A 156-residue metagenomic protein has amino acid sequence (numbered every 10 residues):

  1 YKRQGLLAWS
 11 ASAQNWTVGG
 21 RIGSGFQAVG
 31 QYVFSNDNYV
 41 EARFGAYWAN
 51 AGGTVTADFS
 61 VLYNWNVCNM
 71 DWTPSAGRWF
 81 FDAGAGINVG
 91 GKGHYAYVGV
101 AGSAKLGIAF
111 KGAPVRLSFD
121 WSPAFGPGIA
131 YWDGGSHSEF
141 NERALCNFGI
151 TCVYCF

Functional and structural regions predicted by a protein language model:
Y1-Q4: Conserved small/polar residues in nucleotide/adenosyl-binding loops
L6-N50, T54-D58, C155: Short glycine/proline- and aromatic-enriched beta-strand/turn motifs that initiate or cap beta-hairpins
N15, A46-N50, G91, D133-E139: Extracellular loop and loop/strand-boundary signature of outer-membrane beta-barrel proteins
F34-F119: Gram-negative (and chloroplast) outer-membrane scaffold detector with strong preference for beta-barrel transmembrane
F59-N64, R143-F156: Outer-membrane beta-barrel "beta-signal"
A96, F140-A144: Short, well-structured alpha-helical patches and their helix-loop capping segments that border functional surfaces
S122-N141, G149, C155: Outer-membrane beta-barrel porins/channels
